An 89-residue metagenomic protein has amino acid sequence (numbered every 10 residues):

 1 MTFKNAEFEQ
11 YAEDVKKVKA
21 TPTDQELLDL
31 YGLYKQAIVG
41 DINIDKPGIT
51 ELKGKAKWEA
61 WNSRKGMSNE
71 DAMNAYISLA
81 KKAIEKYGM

Functional and structural regions predicted by a protein language model:
T2-M89: A charge-rich, low-complexity, intrinsically flexible signal that marks solvent-exposed coils, linkers, repeats
